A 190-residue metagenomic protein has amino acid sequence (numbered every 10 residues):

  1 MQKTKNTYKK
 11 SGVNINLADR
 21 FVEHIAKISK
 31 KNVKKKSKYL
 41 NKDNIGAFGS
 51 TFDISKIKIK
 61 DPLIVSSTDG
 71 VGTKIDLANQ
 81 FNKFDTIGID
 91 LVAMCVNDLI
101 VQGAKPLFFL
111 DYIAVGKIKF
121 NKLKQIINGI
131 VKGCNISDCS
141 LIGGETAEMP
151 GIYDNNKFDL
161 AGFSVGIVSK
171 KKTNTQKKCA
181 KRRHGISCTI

Functional and structural regions predicted by a protein language model:
Q2-K35, Y39: N-terminal amphipathic/basic leader segments beginning at the initiator methionine
A26-K30, K36-I190: Glycine-rich phosphate/pyrophosphate-binding loop regions near the starts of catalytic domains
